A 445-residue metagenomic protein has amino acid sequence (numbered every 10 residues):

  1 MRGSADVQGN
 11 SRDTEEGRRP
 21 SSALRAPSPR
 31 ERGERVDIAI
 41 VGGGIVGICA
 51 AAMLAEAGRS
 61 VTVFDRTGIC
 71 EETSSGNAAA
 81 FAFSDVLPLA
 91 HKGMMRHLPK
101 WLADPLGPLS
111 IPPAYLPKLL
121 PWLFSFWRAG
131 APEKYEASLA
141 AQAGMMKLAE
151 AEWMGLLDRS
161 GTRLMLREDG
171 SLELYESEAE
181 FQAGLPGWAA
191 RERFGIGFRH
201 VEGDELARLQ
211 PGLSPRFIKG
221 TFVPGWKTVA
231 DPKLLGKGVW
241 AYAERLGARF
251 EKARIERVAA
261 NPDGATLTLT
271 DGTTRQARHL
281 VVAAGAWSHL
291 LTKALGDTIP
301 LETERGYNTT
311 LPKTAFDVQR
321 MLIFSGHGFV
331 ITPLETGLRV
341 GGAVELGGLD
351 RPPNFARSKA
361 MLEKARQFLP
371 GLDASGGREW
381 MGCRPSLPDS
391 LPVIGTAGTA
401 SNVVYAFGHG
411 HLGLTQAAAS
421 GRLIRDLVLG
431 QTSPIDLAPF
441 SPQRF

Functional and structural regions predicted by a protein language model:
R2-R35: Intrinsic disorder/low-complexity segments
D37-T62: N-terminal Rossmann-like FAD-binding beta1-loop-alpha1 element of flavoenzymes
E56-S75: Glycine-rich FAD pyrophosphate-binding loop
N77-A80, D85, L89-A129, R257-A260 (+3 more regions): Active-site substrate-recognition segment that forms the wall of the catalytic cavity or substrate channel
L120-A241: Rossmann-like flavin
G203-E205, L209, E251-A265: A conserved short coil-to-beta-strand element within the FAD-binding core of flavoproteins
G326, L369-F445: C-terminal catalytic lobe of FAD-dependent flavoproteins
